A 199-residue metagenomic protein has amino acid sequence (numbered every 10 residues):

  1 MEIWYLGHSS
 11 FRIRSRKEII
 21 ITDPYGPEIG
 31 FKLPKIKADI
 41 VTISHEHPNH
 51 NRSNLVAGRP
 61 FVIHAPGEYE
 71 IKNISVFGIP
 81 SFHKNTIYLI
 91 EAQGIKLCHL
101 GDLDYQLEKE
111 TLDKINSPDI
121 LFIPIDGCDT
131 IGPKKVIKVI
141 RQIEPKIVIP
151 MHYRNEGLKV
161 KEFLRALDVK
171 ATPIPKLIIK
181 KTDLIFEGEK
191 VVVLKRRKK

Functional and structural regions predicted by a protein language model:
M1-I29, K84-G101, I120: Conserved beta-strand hairpin/beta-sheet module of binuclear metal-dependent hydrolase folds, prominently
W4-L6, I147-K199: Binuclear metal-ion centers of metallo-dependent hydrolases, dominated by the metallo-beta-lactamase
R12, P27-F31, E46-R52, Y105-E108 (+2 more regions): Active-site environment of divalent metal-dependent phosphoester hydrolases
I13, V41, H45, V76 (+2 more regions): Divalent metal-coordination and catalytic microenvironments
P24-G26, H45-E46, S81, L100-D104 (+3 more regions): Active-site metal-binding loops of divalent metal-dependent hydrolases
P27-E68, D113-F122: Active-site metal-binding motif and surrounding structural segment of the metallo-beta-lactamase
R52-L97: Portal/gating segments that form or line small-molecule/metal binding sites
F82-I143: Active-site-proximal loop/helix segments of hydrolase catalytic cores
